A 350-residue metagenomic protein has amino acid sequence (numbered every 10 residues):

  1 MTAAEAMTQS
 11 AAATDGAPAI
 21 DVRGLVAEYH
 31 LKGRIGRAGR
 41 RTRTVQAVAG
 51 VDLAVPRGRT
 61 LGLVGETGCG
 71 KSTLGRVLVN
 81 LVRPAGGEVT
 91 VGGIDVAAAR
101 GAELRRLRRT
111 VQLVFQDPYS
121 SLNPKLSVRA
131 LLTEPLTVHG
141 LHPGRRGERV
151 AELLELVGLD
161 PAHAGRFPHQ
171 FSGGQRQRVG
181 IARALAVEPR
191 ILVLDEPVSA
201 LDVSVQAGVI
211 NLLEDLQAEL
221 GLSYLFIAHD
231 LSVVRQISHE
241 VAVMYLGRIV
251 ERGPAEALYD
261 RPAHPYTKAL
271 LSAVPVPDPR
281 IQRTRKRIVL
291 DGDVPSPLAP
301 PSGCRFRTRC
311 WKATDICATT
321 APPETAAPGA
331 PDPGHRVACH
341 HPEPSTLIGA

Functional and structural regions predicted by a protein language model:
M1-D260, S272, E343-A350: ABC transporter nucleotide-binding domains
A4-A6, A13-P18, L31-G39, T44 (+1 more regions): Short catalytic/signature loops enriched in Gly
